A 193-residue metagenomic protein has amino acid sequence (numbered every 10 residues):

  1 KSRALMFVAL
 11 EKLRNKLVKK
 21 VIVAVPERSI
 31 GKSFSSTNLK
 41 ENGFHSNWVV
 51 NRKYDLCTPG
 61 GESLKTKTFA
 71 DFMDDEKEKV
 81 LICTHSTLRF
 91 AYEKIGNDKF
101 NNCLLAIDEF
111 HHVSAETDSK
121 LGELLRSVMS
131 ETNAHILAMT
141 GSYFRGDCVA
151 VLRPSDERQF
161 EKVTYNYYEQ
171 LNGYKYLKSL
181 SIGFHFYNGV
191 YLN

Functional and structural regions predicted by a protein language model:
S2-F7, K12-L13, L17-V49, T87: Conserved Walker A/P-loop ATP-binding site and its immediately adjacent core in helicase/helicase-like ATPase domains
V8, T37-N42, N97, K120-L124 (+1 more regions): Short secondary-structure boundary/capping segments
I22-A24, V80-T84, L104-A106: Structural motif
R28-I30, T87-R89, S142-R145, G189: Short, solvent-exposed loop/turn segments at secondary-structure junctions
G31-S36, F90-A91, A115, R145-A150: Switch/connector loops and helix/strand junctions flanking conserved nucleotide-binding motifs in nucleotide-processing
F44-Y92: Inter-Walker segment of RecA-like/P-loop motor cores
S86, G96-L137, S142: SF2 helicase catalytic motif II
H135, D147-N193: Interdomain helical connector at the RecA1-RecA2 junction of SF1/SF2 helicase-like NTPases
